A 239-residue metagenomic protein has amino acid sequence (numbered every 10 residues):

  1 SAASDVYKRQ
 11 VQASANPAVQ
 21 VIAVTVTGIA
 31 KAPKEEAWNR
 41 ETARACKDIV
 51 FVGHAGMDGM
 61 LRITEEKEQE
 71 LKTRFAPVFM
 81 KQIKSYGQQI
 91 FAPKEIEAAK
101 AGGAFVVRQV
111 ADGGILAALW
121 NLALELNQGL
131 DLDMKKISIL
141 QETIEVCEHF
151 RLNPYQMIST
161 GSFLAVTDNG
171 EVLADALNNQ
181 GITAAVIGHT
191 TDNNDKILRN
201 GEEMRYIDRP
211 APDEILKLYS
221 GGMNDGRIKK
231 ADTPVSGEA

Functional and structural regions predicted by a protein language model:
S1-A239: Helix-biased detector of long, well-ordered alpha-helical tracts
